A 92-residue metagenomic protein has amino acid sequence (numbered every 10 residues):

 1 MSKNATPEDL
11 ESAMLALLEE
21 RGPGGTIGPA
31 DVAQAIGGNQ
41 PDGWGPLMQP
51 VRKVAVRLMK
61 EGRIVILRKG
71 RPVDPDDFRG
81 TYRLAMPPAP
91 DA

Functional and structural regions predicted by a protein language model:
K3-P7, P88-P90: Long, charged, low-complexity intrinsically disordered regions
A5-T26, A30: Positively charged, polyanion-binding regions of nucleic-acid-associated proteins
G24-D42: Short glycine-rich, basic-tinged beta-strand/loop micro-motifs
G37-K53: Short, positively charged loop/turn segments that connect secondary-structure elements
R57-L58: Basic amphipathic alpha-helical segments that dock to polyanions
G62-R68: A short, conserved structural fragment
G70-A92: Short, cationic-aromatic polyanion-contact patches
